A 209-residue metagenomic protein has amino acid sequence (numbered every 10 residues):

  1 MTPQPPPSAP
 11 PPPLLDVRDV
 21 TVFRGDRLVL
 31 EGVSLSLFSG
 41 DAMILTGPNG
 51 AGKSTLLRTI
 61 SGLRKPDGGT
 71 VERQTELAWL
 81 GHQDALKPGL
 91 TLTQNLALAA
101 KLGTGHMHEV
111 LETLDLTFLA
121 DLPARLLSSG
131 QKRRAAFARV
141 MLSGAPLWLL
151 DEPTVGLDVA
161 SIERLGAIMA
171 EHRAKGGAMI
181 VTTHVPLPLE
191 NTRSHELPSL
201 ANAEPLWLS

Functional and structural regions predicted by a protein language model:
L15-V17, L30-G32, L157: Conserved structural motif at the start of ABC-family nucleotide-binding domains
S61: Helix-to-loop junction immediately C-terminal to a conserved catalytic motif
Q83, P88-H106: Q-loop/switch helix immediately C-terminal to the Walker
G105-L119, A138: Conserved ABC ATPase "signature" region
P123-G130: Conserved ABC ATPase signature
F137, G176: Hydrophobic anchor residue at the start of the ABC signature
W148-E152: Catalytic Walker B motif of ABC-type/P-loop ATPase nucleotide-binding domains
